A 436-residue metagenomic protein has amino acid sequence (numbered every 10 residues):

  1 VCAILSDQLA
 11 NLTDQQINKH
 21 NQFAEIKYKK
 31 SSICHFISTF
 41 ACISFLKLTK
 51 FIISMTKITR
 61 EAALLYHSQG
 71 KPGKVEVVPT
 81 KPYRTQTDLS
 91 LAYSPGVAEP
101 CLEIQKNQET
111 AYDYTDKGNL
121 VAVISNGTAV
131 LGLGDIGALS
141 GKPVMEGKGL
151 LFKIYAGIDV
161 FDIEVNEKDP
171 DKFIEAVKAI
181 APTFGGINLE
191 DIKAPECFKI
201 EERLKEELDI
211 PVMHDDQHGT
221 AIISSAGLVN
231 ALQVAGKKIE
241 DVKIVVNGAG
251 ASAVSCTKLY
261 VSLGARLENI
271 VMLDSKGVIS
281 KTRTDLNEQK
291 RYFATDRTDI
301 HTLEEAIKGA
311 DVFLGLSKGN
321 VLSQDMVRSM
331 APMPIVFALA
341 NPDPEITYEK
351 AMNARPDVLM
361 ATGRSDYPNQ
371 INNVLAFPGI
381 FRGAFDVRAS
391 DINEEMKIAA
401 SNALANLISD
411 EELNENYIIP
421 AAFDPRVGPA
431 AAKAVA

Functional and structural regions predicted by a protein language model:
L5-Q8, L12-Q15, Q22, H35-F36 (+1 more regions): Short hydrophobic targeting helices and cationic amphipathic motifs that mediate membrane/organellar targeting
S54-V212, A432: N-terminal ligand-binding/catalytic initiation module
L139-L151, H214, H218, I222-L314: Glycine-rich phosphate/diphosphate-binding loop of Rossmann-like nucleotide-binding domains
D162, N188-D191, V212-D215, V246 (+4 more regions): General beta-strand structural signal in soluble alpha/beta enzymes
D215, A235, A338-A436: Adenosine-phosphate binding glycine-rich loop
K290-L359, R364-D366: Rossmann-like adenosine-cofactor binding region
